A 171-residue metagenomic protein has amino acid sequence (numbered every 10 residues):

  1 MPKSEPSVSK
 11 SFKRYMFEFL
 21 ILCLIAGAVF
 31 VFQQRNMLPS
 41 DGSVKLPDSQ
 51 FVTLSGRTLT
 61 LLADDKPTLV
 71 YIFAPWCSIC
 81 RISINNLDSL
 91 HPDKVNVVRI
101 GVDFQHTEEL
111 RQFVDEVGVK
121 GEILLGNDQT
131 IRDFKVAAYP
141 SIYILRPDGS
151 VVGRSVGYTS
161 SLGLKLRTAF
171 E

Functional and structural regions predicted by a protein language model:
M1-Q50, E171: N-terminal targeting signals for export/organelle localization
S49, V97, E122-I123: Hydrophobic/aromatic anchor residues within beta-strands of the central parallel beta-sheet of Rossmann-like
L54-S55, P147: Short, ordered coil/turn segments that flank beta-strands lining enzyme active or ligand-binding pockets
T58-R81: Short active-site neighborhood of thiol/selenol oxidoreductases, capturing the structured segment around
L69-V70, V97, I142: Hydrophobic beta-strand anchors of alpha/beta hydrolase catalytic cores
R81-V117, G126-R132: Structural microenvironment flanking redox-active thiols in thiol-disulfide oxidoreductases
K94, I144-E171: Thiol-/selenol-based redox modules, centered on thioredoxin-like and closely related oxidoreductase domains
V114-D148: Short, internal strand/loop/helix patches that form the active-site neighborhood or redox-interaction surface
